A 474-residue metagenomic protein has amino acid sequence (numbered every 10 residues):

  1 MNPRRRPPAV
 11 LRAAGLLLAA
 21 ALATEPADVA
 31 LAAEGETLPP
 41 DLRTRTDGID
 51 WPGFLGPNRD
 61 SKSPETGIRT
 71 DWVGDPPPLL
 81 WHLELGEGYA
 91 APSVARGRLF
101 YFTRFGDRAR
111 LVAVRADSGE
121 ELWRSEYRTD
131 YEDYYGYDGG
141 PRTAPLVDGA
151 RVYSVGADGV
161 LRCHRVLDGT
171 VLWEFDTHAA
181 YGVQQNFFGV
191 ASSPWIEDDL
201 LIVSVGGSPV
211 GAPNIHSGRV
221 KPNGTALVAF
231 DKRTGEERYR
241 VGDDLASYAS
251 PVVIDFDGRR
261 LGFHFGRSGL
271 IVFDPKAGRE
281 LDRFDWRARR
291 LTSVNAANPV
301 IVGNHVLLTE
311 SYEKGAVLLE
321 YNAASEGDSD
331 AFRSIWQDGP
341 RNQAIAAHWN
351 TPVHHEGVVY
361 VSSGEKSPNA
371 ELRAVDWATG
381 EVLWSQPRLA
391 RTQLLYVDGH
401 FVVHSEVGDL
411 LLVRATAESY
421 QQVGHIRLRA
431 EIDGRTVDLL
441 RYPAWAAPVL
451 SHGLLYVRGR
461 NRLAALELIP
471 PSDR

Functional and structural regions predicted by a protein language model:
M1-A9: N-terminal secretory signal peptides that target proteins for export/translocation
N2, E25-D28: Intrinsically disordered, low-complexity polyampholyte segments enriched for Lys and acidic residues
P8-A9, A13, D28-A30: Detector for intrinsically disordered, low-structure N-terminal pre-sequences
R12-E25: Bacterial N-terminal signal peptides
D28-R474: Noncatalytic, solvent-exposed loop/strand surfaces of beta-propeller-type extracellular/periplasmic domains
